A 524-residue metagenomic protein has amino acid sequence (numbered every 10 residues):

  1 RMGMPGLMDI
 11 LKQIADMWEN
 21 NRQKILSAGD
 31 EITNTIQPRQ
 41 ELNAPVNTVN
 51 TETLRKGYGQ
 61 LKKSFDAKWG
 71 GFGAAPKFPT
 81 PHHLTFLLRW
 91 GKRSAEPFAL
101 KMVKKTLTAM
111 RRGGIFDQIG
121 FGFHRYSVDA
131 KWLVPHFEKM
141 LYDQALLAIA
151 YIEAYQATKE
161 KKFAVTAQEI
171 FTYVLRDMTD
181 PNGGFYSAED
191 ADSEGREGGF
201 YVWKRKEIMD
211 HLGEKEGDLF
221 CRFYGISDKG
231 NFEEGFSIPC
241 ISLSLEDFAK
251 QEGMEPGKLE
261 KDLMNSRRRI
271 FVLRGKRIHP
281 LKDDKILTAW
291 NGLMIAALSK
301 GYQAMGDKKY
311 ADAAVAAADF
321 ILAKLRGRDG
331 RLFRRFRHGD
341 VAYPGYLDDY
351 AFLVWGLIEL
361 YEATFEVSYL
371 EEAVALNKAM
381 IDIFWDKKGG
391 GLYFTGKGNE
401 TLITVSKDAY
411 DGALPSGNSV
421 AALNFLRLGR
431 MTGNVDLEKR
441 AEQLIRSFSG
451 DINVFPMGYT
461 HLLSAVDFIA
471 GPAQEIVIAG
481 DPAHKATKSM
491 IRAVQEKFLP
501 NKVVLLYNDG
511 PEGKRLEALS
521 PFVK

Functional and structural regions predicted by a protein language model:
R1-A297, G301-M305, F336, I445-K524: Replace the tail clause
L84, V103-T106, A311-A314, A318-I321: Glycine/proline-rich, flexible active-site/cofactor-binding loop segments that harbor closely spaced acidic
L88, K92, I152, Q156 (+8 more regions): Tandem alpha-helical RNA-recognition repeat domains
A109-F116, A316-K324: Glycine-rich, acidic and aromatic/proline-enriched surface loops and short helix-turn segments that act as binding
F163, Y310, V341-P344: Catalytic nucleophile-loop/oxyanion-hole region of alpha/beta-hydrolase and closely related hydrolase-like folds
R176-T179, A323, R328-F352, G356-E517: Long, polar/charge-rich, low-hydrophobicity segments
